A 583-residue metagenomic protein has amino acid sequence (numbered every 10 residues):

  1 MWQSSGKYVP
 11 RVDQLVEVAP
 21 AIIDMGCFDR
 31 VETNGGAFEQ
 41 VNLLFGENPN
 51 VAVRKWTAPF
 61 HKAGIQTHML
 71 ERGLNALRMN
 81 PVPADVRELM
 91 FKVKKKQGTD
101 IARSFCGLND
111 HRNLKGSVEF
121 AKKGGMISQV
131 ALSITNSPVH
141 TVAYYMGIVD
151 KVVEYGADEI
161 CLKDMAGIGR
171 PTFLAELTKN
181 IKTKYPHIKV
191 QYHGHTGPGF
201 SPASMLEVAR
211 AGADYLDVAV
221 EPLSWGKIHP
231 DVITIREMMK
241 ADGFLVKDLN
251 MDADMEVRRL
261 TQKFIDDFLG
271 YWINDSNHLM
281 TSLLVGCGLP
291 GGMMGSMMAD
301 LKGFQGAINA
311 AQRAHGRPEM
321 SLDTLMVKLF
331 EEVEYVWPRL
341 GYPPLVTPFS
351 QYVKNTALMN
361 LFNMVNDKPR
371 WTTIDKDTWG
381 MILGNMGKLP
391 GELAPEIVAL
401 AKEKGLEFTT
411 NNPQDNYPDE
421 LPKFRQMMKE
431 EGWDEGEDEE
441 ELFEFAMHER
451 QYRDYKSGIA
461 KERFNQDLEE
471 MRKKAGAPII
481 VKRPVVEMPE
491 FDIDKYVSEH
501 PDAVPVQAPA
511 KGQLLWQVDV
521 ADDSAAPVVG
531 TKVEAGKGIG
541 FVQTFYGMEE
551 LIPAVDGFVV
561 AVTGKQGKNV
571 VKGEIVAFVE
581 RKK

Functional and structural regions predicted by a protein language model:
M1, S104, I160, G212 (+2 more regions): Conserved, mostly hydrophobic/aromatic
E17, I23-V41, L279-D502: Terminal or standalone catalytic/regulatory effector modules within metabolic enzymes and repeat proteins
P20, D29, G35-D150, I160 (+1 more regions): Active-site beta->alpha loop and helix N-cap motifs at the rims of alpha/beta catalytic domains
S104, D164, A211-P230: Glycine-rich phosphate-binding active-site loops on the catalytic face of alpha/beta enzymes
A143-V152, P198-D214: Catalytic cores of alpha/beta
S224-D252: C-terminal helical cap(s) of enzyme catalytic domains, especially alpha/beta-barrels
M488-F541, M548-E550, D556: Acidic, low-complexity mobile loops and tails
A526, K532, A561-G564, N569: Exposed loop and linker-edge segments at protein-protein interfaces
